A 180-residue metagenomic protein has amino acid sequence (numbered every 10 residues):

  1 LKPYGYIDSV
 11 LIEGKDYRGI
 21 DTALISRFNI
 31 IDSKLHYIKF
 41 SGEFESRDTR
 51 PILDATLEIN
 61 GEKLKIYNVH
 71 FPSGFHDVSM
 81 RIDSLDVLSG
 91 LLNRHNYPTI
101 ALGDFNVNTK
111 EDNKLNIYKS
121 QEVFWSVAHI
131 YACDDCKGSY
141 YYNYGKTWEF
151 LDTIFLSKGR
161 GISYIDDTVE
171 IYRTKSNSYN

Functional and structural regions predicted by a protein language model:
L1-K63: Structured beta-strand-rich core segments of catalytic domains in phosphoester-bond hydrolases
Y4-D8, N60-K65, H95-T99, E122-W125: Loop/turn elements at helix/coil->beta-strand transitions in domains of secreted/extracellular proteins
L11-I12, G42, F71-V78, A101 (+1 more regions): Second-shell loop/turn segments in exported
R18-D21, F75-V78, N108-N113, Y164: Extracytoplasmic/secreted cell-surface and envelope-processing proteins
I59-D83: Metal-dependent phosphoester/phosphodiester hydrolase catalytic core
H70-P72, F105-N108: Catalytic metal-binding/acid-base residues of hydrolase active sites
D77-Y97: A long, amphipathic alpha-helix that forms part of the scaffold/cap immediately adjacent to metal-dependent active
L91-I100, V107-N180: Metal-dependent phosphoester-hydrolase catalytic domains
